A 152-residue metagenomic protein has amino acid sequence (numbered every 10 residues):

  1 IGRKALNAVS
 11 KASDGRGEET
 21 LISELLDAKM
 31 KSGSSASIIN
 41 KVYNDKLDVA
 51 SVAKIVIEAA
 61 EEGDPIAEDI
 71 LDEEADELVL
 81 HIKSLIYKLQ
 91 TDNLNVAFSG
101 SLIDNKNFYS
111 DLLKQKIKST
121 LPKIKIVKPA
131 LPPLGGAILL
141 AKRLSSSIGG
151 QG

Functional and structural regions predicted by a protein language model:
L6-G152: ATP-binding/phosphotransfer module of carbohydrate and carboxylate kinases, centering on a glycine-rich
